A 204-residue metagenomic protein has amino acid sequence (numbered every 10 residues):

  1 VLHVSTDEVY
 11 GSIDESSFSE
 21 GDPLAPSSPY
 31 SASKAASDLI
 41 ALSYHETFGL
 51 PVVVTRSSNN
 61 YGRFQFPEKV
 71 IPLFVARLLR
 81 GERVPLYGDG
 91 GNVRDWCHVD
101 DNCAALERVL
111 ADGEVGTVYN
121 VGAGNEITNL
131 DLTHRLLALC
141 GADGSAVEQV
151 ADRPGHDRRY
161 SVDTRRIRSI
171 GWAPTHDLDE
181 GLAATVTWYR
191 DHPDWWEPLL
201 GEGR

Functional and structural regions predicted by a protein language model:
L2, G11-D14, G49, Q65 (+2 more regions): Proline-centered turn/helix-capping motifs that create local helix->coil transitions or kinks
L2-V4, T55, F74: Hydrophobic structural elements of the Rossmann-like NAD(P)H-binding subdomain that define the short-chain
T6, S57, D89: Active-site loop/turn elements of alpha/beta-hydrolase fold enzymes, especially the short glycine-/histidine-rich
T6-V9, D14, V70, F74 (+2 more regions): Activation loop
E8-V54, Y61, Q65-P67: Catalytic helix-loop patch of NAD(P)-dependent Rossmann-fold dehydrogenases
E8-V9, N60, N92, E126: Short, solvent-exposed loop/turn segments at secondary-structure junctions
A35-L42, E46, P72-V75, C103-A104 (+1 more regions): Conserved active-site helix of classical SDR/Rossmann-fold NAD(P)-dependent CH-OH oxidoreductases
L78-R204: C-terminal substrate-binding subdomain of Rossmann-fold SDR/epimerase-dehydratase oxidoreductases
